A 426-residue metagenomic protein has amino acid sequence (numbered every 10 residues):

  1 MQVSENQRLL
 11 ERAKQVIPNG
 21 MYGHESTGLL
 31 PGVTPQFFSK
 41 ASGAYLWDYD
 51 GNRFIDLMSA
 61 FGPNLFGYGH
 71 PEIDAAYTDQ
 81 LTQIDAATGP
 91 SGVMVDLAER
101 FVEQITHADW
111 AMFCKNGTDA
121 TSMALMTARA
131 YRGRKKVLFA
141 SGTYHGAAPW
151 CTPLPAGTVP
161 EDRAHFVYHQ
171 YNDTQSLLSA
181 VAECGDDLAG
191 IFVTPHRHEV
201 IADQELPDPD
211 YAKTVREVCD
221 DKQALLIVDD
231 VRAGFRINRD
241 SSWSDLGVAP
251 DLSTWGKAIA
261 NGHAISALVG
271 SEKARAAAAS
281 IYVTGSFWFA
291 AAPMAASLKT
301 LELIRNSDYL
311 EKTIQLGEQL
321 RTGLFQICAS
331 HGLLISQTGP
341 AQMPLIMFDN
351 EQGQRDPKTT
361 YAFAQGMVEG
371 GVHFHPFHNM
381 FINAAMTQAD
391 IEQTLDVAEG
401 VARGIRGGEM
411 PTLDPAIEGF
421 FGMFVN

Functional and structural regions predicted by a protein language model:
M1-K40: Active-site-adjacent loop/helix segments that line or gate small-molecule/cofactor pockets in enzymes
R53-Y131: Glycine-rich loop-to-alpha-helix module at the N-terminal edge of alpha/beta enzyme cores
D79, A292-E311, D349-N350, A385-A389: Amphipathic alpha-helix from the class-I
D96-V193, R197, D210, E318: PLP-dependent aspartate aminotransferase-fold enzymes
T194-D208, Q223-L246, L252: Conserved PLP phosphate-binding loop immediately N-terminal to the Schiff-base lysine helix in PLP-dependent enzymes
G247-A278, F289-A296: Active-site PLP attachment segment
R305-S307, E369-N426: PLP-dependent enzyme catalytic core of the Aspartate aminotransferase-like
G317-R321, H331-A364, M386, E418-V425: Conserved PLP-binding catalytic core of the aspartate aminotransferase-like
